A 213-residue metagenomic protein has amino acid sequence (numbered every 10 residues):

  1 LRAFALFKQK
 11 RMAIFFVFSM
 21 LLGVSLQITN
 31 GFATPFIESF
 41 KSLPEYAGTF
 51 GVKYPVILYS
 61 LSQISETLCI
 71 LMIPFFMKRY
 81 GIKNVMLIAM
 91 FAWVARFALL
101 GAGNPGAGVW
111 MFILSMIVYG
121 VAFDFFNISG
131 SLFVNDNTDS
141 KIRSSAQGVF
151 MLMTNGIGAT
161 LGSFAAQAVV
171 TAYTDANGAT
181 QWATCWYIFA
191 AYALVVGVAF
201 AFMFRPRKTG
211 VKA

Functional and structural regions predicted by a protein language model:
L1-F16, S42-L43, A47: Juxtamembrane intracellular "pre-TM" segments in multi-pass secondary transporters
G31-Y54: Short amphipathic helix-loop junctions that connect adjacent transmembrane helices in Major Facilitator Superfamily/SLC
V52, T138-M151: Loop-to-transmembrane helix entry/capping segments in MFS-fold secondary transporters and related SLC/MFSD carriers
L68-I82, V170: Helix-to-loop junctions at the C-terminal end of transmembrane segments in multipass secondary transporters
F91-P105: C-terminal ends and interior cores of transmembrane alpha-helices in multi-pass membrane transporters/permeases
F125-D139: Intracellular juxtamembrane helix-capping segments at the cytosolic ends of symmetry-related transmembrane helices
A168-A193: A membrane-interface helix-boundary motif in multi-pass transporters
C185-A213: Multi-pass alpha-helical transporter architecture, strongest for 12-TM Major Facilitator/SLC carriers used
